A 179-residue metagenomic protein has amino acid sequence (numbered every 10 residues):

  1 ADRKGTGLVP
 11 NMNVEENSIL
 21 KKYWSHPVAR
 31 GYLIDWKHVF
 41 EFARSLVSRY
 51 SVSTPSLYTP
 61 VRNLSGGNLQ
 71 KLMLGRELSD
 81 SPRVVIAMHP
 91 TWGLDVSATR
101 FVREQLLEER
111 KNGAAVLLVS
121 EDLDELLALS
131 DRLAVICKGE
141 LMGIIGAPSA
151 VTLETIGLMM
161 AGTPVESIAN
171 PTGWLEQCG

Functional and structural regions predicted by a protein language model:
A1-G179: Glycine-rich phosphate-binding loops of nucleotide-dependent enzymes
